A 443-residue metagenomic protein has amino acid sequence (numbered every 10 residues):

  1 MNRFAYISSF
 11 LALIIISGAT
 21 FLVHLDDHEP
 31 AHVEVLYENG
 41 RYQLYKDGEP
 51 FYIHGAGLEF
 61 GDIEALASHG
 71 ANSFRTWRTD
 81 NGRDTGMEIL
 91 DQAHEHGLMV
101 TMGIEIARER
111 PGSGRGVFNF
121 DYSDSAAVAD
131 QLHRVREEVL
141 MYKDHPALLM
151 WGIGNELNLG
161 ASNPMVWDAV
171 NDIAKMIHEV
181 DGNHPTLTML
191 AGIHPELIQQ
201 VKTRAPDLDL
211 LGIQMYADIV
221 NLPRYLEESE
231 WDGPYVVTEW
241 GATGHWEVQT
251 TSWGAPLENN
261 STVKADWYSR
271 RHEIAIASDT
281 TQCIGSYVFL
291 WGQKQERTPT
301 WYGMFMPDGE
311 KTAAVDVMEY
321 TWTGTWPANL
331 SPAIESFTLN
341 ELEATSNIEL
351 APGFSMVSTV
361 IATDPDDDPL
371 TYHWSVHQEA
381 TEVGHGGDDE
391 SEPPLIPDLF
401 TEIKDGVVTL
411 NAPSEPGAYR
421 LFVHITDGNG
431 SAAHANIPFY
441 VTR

Functional and structural regions predicted by a protein language model:
M1-L11: N-terminal Sec-pathway targeting helices
V35-E38, Y45-L208, N221, H377-E379 (+2 more regions): Active-site mouth of glycoside hydrolases
E38, K46-I53, E227-D389, L399-I403 (+2 more regions): Substrate-binding clefts and catalytic carboxylate motifs of secreted carbohydrate-active enzymes
P164-H272: Noncatalytic carbohydrate-binding groove/subsite architecture in carbohydrate-active enzymes
V407-S414: Extracellular/luminal low-complexity segments enriched in Ser/Thr/Pro
T426-S431: Short, solvent-exposed loop/turn segments at the edges of extracellular beta-sandwich modules
A435-V441: C-terminal edge beta-strand
